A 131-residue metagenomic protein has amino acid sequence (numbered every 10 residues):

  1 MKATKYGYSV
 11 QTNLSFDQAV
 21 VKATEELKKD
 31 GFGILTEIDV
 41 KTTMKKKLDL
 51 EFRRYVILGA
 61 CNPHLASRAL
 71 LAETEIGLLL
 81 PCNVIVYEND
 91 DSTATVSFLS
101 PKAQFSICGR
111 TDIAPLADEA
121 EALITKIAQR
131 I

Functional and structural regions predicted by a protein language model:
M1-D30: Terminal, regulation- and interaction-focused segments at domain boundaries
T4-Y6, R54, L80, S92: A generic structural signal for well-ordered coil/turn residues at beta-strand boundaries that shape enzyme active-site
T24, K41-T42, T125: Short glycine-/small-residue-rich flexible loop motifs, especially phosphate/cofactor-binding loops
K29, K46-K47, K126, R130: Residues at alpha-helix termini
G33-I85: Compact, glycine-rich, soluble single-domain proteins
A72, D90-L99, D118, A122 (+1 more regions): Expand to "…catalyze enediolate/carbanion chemistry for C-C bond making/breaking, isomerization, decarboxylation
I85-G109: Beta-strand/loop substructures that line and gate deep hydrophobic ligand-binding cavities in soluble
S106-I131: Well-ordered alpha/beta subsegment
